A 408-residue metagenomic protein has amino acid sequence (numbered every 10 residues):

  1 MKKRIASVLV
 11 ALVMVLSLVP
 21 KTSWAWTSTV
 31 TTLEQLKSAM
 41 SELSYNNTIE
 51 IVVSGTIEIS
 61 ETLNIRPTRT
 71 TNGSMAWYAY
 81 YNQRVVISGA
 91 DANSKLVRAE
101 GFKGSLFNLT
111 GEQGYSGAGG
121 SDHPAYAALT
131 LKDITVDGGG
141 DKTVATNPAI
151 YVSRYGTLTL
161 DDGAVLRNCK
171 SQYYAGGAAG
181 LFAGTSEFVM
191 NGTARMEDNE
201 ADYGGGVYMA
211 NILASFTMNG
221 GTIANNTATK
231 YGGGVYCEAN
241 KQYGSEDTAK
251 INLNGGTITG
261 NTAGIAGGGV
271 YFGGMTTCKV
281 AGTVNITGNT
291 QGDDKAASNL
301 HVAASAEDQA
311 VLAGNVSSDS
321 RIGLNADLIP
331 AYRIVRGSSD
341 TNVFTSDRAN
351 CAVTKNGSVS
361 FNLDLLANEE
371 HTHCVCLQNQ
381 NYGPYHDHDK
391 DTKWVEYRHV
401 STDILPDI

Functional and structural regions predicted by a protein language model:
M1-L9: Positively charged n-region of N-terminal signal peptides that target proteins for export
V15-W24: C-terminal segment of classical bacterial N-terminal signal peptides
A25-S41, A281-I408: Extracellular/surface-exposed low-complexity segments
W26-T31, E42-I59, R84-D91: Glycine-rich repeat segments that build the extracellular carbohydrate-interaction surface of secreted and virion
Q35-S44, I59-Y78, I87, L109-G111 (+3 more regions): Short, T/G/N/S-enriched strand-turn elements that build extracellular solenoid repeat scaffolds
S54-T56, T68, N82, N93 (+9 more regions): Tight coil/turn sites that cap or link beta-strands
I57, I87-K103, L129-T146, D161-A175 (+7 more regions): Beta-strand-rich solenoid/repeat architectures in extracellular/passenger domains of polysaccharide-targeting enzymes
E58-V86, L96-K132, G138-L158, S171-G176 (+3 more regions): Extracellular beta-strand-rich solenoid/capping regions of secreted or surface-exposed proteins that bind or remodel
